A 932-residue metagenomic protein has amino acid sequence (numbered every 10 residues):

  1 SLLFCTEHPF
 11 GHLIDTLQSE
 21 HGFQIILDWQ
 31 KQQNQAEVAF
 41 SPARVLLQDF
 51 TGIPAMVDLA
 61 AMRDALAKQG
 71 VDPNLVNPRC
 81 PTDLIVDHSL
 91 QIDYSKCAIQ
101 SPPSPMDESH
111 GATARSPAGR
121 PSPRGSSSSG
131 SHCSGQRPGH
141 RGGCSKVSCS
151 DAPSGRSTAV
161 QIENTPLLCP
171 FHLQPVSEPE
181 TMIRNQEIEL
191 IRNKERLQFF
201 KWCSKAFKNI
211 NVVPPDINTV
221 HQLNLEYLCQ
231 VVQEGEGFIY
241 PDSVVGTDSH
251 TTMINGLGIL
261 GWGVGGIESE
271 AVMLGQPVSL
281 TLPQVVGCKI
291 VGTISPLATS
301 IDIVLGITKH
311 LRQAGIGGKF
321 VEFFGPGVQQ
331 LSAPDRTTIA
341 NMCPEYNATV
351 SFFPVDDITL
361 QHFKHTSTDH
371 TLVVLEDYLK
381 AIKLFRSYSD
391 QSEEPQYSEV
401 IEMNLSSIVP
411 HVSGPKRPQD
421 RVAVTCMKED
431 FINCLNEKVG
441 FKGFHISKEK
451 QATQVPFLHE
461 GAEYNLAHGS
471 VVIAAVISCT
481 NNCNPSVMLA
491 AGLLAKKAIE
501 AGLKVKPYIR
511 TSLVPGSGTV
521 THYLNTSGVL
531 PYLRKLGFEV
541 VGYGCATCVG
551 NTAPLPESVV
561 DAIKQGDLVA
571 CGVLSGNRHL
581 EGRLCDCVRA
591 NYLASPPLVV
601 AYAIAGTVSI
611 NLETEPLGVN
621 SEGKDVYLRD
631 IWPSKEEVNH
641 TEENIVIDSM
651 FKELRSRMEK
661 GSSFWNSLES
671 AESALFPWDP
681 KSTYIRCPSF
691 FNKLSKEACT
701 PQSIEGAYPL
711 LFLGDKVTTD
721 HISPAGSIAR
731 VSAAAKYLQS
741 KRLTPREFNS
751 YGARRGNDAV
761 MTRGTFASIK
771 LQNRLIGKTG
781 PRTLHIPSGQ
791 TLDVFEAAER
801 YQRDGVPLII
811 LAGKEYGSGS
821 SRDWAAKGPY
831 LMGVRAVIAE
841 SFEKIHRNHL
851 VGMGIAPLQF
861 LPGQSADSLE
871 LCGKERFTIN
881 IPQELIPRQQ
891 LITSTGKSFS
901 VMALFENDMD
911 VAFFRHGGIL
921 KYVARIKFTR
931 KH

Functional and structural regions predicted by a protein language model:
S1-H932: Fe-S-dependent hydro-lyases/dehydratases of central metabolism
